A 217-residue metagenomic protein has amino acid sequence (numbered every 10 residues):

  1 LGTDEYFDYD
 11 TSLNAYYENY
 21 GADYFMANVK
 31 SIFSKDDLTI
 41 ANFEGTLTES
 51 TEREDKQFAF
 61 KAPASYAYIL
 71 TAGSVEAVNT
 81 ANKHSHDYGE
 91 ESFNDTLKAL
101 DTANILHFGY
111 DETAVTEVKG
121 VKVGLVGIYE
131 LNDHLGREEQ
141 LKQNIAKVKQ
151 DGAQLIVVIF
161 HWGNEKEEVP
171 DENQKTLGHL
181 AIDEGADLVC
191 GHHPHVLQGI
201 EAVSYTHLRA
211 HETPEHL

Functional and structural regions predicted by a protein language model:
L1-A81, G89, T96, I156: N-terminal catalytic scaffold of extracellular/periplasmic and nuclease hydrolases that process anionic headgroups
G2-E5, L47-E49, A81-L97, G109-E117 (+3 more regions): Active-site environment of divalent metal-dependent phosphoester hydrolases
E5-A27, F60-K61, V118-I159, E172-T176: Binuclear metal-dependent hydrolase catalytic cores centered on His/Asp/Glu-rich metal-binding motifs
M26-K30, A67, L97, T113 (+2 more regions): Generic structural signal for well-ordered alpha-helices, preferentially at hydrophobic/aromatic core positions
I32-K35, T71-G73, H107-G109, T116-K119 (+2 more regions): Extracellular/periplasmic catalytic domains that process cell-envelope and extracellular macromolecules
I32-T39, G136-V203: His/acidic metal-ligating clusters that form di-metal
R53-Y66, S92-L106, L177-I182, L208: Short, electropositive alpha-helical surface patch
T206-T213: Conserved small/polar residues in nucleotide/adenosyl-binding loops
